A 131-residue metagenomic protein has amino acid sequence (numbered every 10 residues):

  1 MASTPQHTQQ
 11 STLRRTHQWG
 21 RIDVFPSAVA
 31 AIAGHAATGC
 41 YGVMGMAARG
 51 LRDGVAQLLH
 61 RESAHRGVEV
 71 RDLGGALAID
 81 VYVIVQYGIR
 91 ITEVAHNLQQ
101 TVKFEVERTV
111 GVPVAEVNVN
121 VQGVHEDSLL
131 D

Functional and structural regions predicted by a protein language model:
A2-I91, V114-D131: Contiguous, often N-terminal, cationic amphipathic patches that form binding interfaces
I91-V110, V114: Short, non-transmembrane amphipathic alpha-helical segments
